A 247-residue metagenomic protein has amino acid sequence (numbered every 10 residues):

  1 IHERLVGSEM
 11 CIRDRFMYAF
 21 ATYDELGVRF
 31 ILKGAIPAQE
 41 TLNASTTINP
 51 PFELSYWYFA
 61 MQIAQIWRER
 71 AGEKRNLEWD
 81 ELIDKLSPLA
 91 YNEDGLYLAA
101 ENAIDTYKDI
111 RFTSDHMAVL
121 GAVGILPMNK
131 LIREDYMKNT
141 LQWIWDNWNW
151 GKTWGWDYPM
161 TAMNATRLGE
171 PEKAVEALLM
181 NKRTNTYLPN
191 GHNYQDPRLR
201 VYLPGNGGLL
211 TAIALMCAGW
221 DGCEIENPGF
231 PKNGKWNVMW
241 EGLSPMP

Functional and structural regions predicted by a protein language model:
I1-D14: Single conserved hydrophobic/aromatic residue that forms the stacking wall/gate of nucleotide- or nucleobase-binding
H2, D24, T153, D221-P228: Short, surface-exposed helix-loop/turn micro-motifs enriched in polar/charged residues
S8, P51-G222: Active-site core of glycosidic bond-cleaving carbohydrate-active enzymes
R13-W67: Acidic/histidine-rich catalytic neighborhood
D14, W148-N149, D196, E241 (+1 more regions): Accessory carbohydrate-recognition regions in carbohydrate-active enzymes
T22-D24, R29, R111-S114, V201 (+1 more regions): A general structural signal for short secondary-structure junctions and capping/turn motifs
N227-P247: Surface beta-strand/loop "capping" patches
